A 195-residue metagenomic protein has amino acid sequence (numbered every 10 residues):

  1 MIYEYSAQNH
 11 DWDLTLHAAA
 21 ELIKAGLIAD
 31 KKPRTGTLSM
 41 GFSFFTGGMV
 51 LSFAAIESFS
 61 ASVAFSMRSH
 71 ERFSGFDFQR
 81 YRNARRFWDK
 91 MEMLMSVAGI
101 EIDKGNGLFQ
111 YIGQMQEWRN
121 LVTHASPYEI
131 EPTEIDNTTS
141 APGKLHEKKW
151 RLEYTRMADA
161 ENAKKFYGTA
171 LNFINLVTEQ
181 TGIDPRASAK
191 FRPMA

Functional and structural regions predicted by a protein language model:
M1-T46, R192-A195: Charged alpha-helical initiation segments
E4-L16, M49, R80, A84-F87 (+2 more regions): Intrinsic-disorder-associated interaction segments
A7, T37-F44, G48, K104-G107 (+2 more regions): Non-transmembrane, amphipathic alpha-helical segments
A19, G26-I28, E134-A195: Amphipathic, Lys/Arg-enriched alpha-helical patches that create a basic surface for binding polyanionic ligands
D30, S60, R119-S126, I174 (+1 more regions): A structural signal for well-ordered alpha-helices, especially hydrophobic packing surfaces of coiled-coils
G41-M67: Short, hydrophobic, well-ordered secondary-structure elements
L51, A55, Q110-L121, K165 (+2 more regions): Charged, amphipathic alpha-helical oligomerization/scaffolding segments
S62-N137, A141-A160: Flexible secondary-structure boundary motifs
